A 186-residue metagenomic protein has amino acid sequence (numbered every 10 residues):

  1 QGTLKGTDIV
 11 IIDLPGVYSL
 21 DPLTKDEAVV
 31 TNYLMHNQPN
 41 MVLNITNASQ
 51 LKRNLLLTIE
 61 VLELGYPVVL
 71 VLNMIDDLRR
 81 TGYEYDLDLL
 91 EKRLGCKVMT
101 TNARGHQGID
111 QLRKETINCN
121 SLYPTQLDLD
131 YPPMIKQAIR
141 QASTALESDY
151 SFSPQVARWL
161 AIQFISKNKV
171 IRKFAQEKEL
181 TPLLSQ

Functional and structural regions predicted by a protein language model:
G2, I12, N102-R104: Short glycine- and Lys/Arg-enriched binding-loop motifs that mark or flank ligand-binding interfaces
G2-G6, K25-M99: Conserved C-terminal guanine-recognition region of P-loop GTPase G domains, centered on the G4
G6-D8, R158: A structure-centric signal for secondary-structure junctions around beta-strands
I9-L23, A48: Switch II (G3) loop of P-loop NTPases
G16, D76, G105: Short, glycine/acidic-enriched loop or turn micro-motifs at the edges of active sites
Y18-D21, K52, R79, D130: Generic, ordered loop/turn and secondary-structure boundary motif
T24-D26, R113-K114: Surface-exposed beta-strand edges and their flanking turn/coil or helix-capping segments
V69, R79-Q186: Alpha-helical transmembrane helix bundles of large polytopic membrane transport and channel proteins
